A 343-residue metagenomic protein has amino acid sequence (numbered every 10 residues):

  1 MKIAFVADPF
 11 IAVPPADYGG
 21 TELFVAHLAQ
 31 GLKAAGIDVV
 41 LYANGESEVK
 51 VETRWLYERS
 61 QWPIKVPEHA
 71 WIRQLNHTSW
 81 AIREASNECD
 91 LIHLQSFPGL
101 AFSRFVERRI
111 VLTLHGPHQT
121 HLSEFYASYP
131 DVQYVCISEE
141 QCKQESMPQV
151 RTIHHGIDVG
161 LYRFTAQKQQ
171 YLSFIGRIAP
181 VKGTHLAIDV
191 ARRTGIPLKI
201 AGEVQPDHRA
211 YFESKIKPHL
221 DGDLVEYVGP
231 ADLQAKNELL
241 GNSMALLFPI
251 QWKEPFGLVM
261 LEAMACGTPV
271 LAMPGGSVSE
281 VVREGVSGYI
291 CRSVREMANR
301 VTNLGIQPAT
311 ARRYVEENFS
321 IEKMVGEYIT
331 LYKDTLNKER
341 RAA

Functional and structural regions predicted by a protein language model:
F10-A12, G31-E68: N-terminal strand-loop element at the rim of the active site of nucleotide-sugar-dependent glycosyltransferases
R109-H121, Y126-R163: Donor nucleotide-sugar binding/catalytic pocket of nucleotide-sugar-dependent glycosyltransferases
Q133, P148-A201: Conserved donor-binding/catalytic core segment of Leloir-type glycosyltransferases
G202, E213-A231: Nucleotide-activated donor-binding/catalytic signature segment of Leloir-type glycosyltransferases, i.e., the conserved
N237, M260-A265, S279-E280, V286: Short alpha-helical segment that forms part of, or immediately flanks, the ligand-binding pocket in carbohydrate-active
P269-A272: Short hydrophobic beta-strand element within catalytic cores of glycosyltransferases and related nucleotide-activated
R283-V294, V301-G305: Conserved acidic donor-binding segment of nucleotide-sugar-dependent glycosyltransferases
N303-T330, D334: A short, well-ordered alpha-helix in the C-terminal region of glycosyltransferases
